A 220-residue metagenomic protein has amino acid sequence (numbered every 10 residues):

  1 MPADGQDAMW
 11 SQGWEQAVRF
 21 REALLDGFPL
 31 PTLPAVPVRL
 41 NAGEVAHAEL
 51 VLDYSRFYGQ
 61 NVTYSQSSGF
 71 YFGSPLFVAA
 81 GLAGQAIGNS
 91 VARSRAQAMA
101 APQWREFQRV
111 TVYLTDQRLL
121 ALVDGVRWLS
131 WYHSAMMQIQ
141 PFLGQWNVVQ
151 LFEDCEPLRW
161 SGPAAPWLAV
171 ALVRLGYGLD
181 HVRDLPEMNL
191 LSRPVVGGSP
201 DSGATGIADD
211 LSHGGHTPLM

Functional and structural regions predicted by a protein language model:
P2-Q16, F20, D26, P37-V45 (+7 more regions): Acidic, Ser/Thr- and proline-rich intrinsically disordered linker/docking segments of eukaryotic scaffolds
P29-L33: N-terminal, leucine/charged-rich tether regions that mediate assembly and partner docking in large macromolecular
Y58-R105, R193: Glycine- and small hydrophobic-rich membrane-insertion segments that are intrinsically disordered in solution
L114-D116: Short, conserved beta-strand element in jelly-roll/cupin
